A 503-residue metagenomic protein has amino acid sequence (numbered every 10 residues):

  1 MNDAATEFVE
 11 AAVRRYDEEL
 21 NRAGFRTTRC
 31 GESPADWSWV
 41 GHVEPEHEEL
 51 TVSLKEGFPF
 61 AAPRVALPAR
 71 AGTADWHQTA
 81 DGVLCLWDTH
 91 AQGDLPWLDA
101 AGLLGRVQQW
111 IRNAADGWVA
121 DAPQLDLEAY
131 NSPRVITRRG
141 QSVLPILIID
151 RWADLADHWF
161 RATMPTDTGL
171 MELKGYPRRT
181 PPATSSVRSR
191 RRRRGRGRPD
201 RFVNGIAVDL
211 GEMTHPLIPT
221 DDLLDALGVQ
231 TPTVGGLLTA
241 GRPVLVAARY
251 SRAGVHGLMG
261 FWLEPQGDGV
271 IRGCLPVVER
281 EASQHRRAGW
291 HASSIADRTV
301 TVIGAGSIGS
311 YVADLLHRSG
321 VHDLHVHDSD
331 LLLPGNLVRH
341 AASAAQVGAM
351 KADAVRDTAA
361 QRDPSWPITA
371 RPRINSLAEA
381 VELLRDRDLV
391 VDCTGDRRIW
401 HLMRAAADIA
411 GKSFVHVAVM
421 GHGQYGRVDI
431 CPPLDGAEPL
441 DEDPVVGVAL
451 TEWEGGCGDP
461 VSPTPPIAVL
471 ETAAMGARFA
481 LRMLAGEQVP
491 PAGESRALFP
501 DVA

Functional and structural regions predicted by a protein language model:
M1-V43: Negatively charged, low-complexity tracts enriched in Asp/Glu with abundant Ser/Thr
R26-A91, W97-D99: Compact alpha/beta protein-protein interaction domains typified by the UBC
Q78-N131: Domain-level detector for trafficking modules
Q124-G267, R385-L389, C393-A503: Glycine-rich phosphate/adenylate-binding loop
A253-V300: N-terminal charged helix/coil linker that caps or initiates catalytic domains
A288-L331, A477: Glycine-rich adenosine-cofactor-binding loop
L331-D363: Glycine-rich phosphate-binding loop and adjoining beta1-alpha1-beta2 segment of Rossmann-like nucleotide-binding folds
P372-E379: Conserved SAM/SAH-binding loop
